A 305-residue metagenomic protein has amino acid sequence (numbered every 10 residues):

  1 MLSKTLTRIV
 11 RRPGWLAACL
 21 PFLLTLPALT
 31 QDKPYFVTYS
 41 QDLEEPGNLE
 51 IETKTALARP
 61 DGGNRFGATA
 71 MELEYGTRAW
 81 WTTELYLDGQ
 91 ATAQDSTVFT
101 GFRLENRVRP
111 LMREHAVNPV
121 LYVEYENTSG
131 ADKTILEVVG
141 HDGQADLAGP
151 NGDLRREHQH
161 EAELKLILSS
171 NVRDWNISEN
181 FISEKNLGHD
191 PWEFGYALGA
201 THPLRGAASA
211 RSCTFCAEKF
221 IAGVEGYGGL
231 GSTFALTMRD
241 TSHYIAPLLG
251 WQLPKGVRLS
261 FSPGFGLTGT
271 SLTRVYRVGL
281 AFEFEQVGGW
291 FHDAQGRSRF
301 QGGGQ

Functional and structural regions predicted by a protein language model:
M1-R11: N-terminal secretory signal peptides that target proteins for export/translocation
L2-K4, F22, P27, Y35: Low-complexity intrinsically disordered segments
R12-P13, L259: Hydrophobic alpha-helical segments, especially transmembrane helices and their immediate juxtamembrane helical caps
P13-T25: Bacterial N-terminal signal peptides
T30-Q305: Transmembrane beta-barrel domains of Gram-negative outer membranes and organellar outer membranes
